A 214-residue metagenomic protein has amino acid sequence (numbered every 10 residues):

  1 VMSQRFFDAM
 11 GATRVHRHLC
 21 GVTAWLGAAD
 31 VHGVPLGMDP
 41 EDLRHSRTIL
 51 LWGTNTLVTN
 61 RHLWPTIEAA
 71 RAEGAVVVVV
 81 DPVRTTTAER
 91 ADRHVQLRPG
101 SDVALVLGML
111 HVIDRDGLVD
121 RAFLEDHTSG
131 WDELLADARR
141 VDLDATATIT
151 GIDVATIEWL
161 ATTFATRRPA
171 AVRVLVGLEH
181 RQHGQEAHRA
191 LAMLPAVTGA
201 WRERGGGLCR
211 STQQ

Functional and structural regions predicted by a protein language model:
V1-Q214: Catalytic alpha/large subunits of respiratory electron-transfer oxidoreductases, centered on bis-MGD molybdoenzymes
